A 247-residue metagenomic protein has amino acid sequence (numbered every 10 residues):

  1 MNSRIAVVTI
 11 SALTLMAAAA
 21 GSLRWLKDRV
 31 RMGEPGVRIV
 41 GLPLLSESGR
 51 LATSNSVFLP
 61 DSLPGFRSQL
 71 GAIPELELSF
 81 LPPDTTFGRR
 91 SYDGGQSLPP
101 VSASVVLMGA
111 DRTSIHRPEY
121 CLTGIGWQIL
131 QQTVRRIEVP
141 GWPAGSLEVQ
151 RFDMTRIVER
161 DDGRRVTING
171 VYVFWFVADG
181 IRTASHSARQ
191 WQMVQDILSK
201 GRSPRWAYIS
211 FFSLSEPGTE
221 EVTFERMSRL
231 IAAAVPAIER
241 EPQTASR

Functional and structural regions predicted by a protein language model:
R4-D28, R136-R247: A short, solvent-exposed beta-edge/loop patch
K27-R50: Alpha-helical transmembrane signal-anchor/signal-peptide segments
E34-G41, V57-L59, L198-K200: Short, charged helix-to-loop "capping" segments that act as catalytic/coupling loops
G49, R67-S199: Short, solvent-exposed recognition patches
S54-I73: Amphipathic alpha-helical segments
F58-L59, D84, G201, R226: Generic detector of ordered secondary-structure context
P64, P99-V101, R205-A207: Envelope-exposed proteins and targeting segments
